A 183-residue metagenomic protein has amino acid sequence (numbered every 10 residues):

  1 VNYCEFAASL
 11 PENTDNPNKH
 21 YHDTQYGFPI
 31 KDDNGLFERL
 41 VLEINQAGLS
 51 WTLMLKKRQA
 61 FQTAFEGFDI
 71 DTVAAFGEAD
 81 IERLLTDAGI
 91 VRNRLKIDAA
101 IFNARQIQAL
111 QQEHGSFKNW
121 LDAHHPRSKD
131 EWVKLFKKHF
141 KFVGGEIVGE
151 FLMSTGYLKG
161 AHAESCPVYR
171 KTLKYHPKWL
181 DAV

Functional and structural regions predicted by a protein language model:
V1-V183: HhH-family (HhH-GPD) DNA N-glycosylase catalytic core used in base-excision repair
